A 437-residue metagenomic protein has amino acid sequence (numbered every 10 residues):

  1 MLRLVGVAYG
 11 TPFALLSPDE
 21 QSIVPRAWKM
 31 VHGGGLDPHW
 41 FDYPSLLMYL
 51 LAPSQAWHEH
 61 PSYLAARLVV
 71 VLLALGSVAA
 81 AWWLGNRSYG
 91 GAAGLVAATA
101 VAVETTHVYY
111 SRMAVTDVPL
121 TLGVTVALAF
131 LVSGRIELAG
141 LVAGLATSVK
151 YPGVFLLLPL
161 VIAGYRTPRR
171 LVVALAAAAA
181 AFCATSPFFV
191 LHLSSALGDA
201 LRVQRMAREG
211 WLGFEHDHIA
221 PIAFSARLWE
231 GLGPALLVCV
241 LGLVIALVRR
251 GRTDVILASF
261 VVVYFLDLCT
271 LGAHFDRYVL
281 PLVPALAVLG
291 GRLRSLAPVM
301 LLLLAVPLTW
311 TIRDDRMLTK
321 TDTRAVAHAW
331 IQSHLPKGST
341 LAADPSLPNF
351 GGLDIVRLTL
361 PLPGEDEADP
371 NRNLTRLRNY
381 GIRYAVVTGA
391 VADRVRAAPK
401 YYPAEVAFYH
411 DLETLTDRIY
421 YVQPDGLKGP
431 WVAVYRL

Functional and structural regions predicted by a protein language model:
M1-L2, A97-A102, A129, A143 (+1 more regions): Short helix- or helix-capping micro-motifs that position conserved polar/aromatic residues at function-defining sites
L4, A8, P12, L47 (+5 more regions): Catalytic lumenal/periplasmic loop and adjoining terminal transmembrane helix of membrane glycan-assembly enzymes
P18, T106-P119, F275-D276: Short acidic/glycine- and proline-prone juxtamembrane loop motifs at membrane-interface regions of multi-pass membrane
I23-R26, Y43, Y49, L145 (+8 more regions): Transmembrane-lumen/periplasm boundary regions of multi-pass, lipid-linked membrane glycan transferases
H60, A81-V103, L122, I136-L138 (+2 more regions): Transmembrane-helix signature of polytopic, membrane-embedded enzymes that assemble or transfer cell-envelope glycans
H60, L64-Y89, V126: Transmembrane-helix motifs of polytopic, lipid-linked glycan transferases
A80, P119-I136, V142-A143, A285-L289: Specific aromatic-rich, kink-prone transmembrane helix
R87-S88, A92, A127-L138, A146 (+3 more regions): Membrane-interface transmembrane helices that cradle and orient dolichyl/undecaprenyl
